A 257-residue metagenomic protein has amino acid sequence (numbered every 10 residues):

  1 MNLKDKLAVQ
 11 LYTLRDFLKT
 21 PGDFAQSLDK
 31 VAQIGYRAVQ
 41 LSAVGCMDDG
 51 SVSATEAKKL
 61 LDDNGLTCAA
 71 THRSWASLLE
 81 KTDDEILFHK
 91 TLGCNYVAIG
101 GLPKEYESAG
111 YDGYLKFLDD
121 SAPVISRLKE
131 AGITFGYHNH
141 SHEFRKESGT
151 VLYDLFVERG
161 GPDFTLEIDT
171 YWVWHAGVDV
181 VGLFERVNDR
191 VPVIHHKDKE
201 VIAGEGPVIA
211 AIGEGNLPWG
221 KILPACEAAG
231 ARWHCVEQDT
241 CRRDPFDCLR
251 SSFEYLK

Functional and structural regions predicted by a protein language model:
M1-I34, D62, L79, F88-G93 (+3 more regions): Histidine-acidic metal/acid-base catalytic patches
Q10-L11, V39-S42, A70, A98-G101 (+3 more regions): Short beta-strands and strand-loop turn motifs
R15-D16, G45-C46, R73-W75, D112-G113 (+3 more regions): A generic structural signal for short
G35-G50, Y137-T150, H175-D179: Short N-terminal secondary-structure initiator segments
R37-K129, I133-T134: Structural motif corresponding to the early beta-alpha repeats
D48, Y106-E107, E143-K146, R242-P245: Short catalytic/ligand-binding loop motif for oxyanion handling, primarily in non-cytosolic enzymes, centered on
P103-G113, N139-R145, I209: Surface-exposed cleft-lining segments at the edges of enzyme active sites
